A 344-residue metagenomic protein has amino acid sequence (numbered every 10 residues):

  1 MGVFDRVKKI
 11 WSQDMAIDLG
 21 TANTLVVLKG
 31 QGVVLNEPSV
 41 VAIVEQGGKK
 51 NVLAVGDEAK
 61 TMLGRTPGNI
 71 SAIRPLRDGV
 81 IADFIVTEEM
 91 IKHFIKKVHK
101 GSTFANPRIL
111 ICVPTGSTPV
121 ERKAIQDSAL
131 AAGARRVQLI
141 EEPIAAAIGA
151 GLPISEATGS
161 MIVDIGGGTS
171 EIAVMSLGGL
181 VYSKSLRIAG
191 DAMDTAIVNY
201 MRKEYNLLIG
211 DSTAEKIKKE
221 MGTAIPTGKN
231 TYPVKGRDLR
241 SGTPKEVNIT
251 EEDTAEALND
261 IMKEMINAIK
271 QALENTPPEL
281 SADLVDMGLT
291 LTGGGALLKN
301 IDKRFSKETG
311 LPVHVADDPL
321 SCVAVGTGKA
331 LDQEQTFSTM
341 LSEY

Functional and structural regions predicted by a protein language model:
M1-I165, A173-T290, A296-Y344: Nucleotide/phosphate-binding catalytic cleft detector across ATP-hydrolyzing and phosphate-transferring enzymes
